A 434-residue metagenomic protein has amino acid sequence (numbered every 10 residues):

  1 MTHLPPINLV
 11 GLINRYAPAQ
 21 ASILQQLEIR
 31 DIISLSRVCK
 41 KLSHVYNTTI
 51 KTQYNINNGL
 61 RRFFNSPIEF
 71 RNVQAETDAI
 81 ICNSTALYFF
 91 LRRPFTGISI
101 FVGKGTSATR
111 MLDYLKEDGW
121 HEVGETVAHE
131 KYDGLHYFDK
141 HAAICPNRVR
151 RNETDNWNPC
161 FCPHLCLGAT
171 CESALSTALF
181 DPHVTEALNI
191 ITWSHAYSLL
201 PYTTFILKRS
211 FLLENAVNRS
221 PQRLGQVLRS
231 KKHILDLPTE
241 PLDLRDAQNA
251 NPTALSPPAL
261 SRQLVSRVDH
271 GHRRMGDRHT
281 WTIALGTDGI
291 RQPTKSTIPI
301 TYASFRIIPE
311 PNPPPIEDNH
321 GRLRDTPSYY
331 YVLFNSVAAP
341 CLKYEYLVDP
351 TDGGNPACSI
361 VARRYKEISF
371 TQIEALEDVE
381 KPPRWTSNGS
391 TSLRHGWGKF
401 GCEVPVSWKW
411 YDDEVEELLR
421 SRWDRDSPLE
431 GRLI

Functional and structural regions predicted by a protein language model:
M1-H3, L433-I434: Intrinsically disordered, low-complexity Ser/Thr- and acidic-rich regulatory segments
T2-N47: N-terminal Skp1-binding subsegment of the F-box domain
L4-I7, I29, R92-T96, F161-C162: Short glycine-enriched loop/turn motifs at secondary-structure junctions
P18-A19, K131-I434: Catalytic cores of NTP-dependent nucleotidyl/adenyl transfer enzymes across multiple folds
R30, D78-I81, S210-A216: Ankyrin repeat (ANK) tandem alpha-helical domains that serve as protein-protein interaction scaffolds, prominent
L35-S43, N47, N57-L112: Active-site nucleotide-donor binding segment shared across nucleotidyl transfer reactions
D78-A79, L115-Y137, I234-T239: Short secondary-structure junctions
